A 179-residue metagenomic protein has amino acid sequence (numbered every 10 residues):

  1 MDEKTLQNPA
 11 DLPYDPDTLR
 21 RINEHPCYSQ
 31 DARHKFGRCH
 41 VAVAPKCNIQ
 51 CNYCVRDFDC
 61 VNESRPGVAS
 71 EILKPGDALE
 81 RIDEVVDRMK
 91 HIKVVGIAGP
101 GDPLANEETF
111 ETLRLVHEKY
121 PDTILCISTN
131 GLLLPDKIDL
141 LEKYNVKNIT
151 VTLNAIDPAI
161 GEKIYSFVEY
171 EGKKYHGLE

Functional and structural regions predicted by a protein language model:
M1-A42, R56-S70, E84, R88-H91: N-terminal [4Fe-4S]-dependent radical SAM core
C47, C51-C54: Short cysteine clusters
I49, E80-H91, I138-D139: Alpha/beta enzyme core
E71, G101-A105: Short, small-residue-enriched loops and turns at beta-alpha junctions that line or gate enzyme active sites
I92-K93, K147: Short acidic/polar active-site loop segments enriched in Thr and Asp
V94-D102: Glycine-rich phosphate-binding "P-loop"
L104-E179: Conserved AdoMet/S-adenosylmethionine-binding subsite of the radical SAM
